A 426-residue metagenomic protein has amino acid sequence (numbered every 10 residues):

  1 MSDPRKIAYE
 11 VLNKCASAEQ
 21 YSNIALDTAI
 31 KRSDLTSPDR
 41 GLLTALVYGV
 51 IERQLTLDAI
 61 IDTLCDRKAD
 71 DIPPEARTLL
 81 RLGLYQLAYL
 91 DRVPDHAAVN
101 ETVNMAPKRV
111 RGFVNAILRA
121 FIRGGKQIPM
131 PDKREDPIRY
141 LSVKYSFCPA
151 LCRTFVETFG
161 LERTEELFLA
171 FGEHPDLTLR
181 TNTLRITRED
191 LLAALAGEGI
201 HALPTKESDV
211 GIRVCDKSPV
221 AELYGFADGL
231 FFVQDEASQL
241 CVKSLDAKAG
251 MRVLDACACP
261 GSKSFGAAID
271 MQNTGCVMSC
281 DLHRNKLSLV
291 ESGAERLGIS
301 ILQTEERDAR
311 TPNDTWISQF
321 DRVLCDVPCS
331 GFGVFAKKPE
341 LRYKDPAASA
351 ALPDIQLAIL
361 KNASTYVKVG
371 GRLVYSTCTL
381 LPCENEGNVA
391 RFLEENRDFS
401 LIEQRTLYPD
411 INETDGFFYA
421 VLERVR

Functional and structural regions predicted by a protein language model:
M1-R426: S-adenosylmethionine
